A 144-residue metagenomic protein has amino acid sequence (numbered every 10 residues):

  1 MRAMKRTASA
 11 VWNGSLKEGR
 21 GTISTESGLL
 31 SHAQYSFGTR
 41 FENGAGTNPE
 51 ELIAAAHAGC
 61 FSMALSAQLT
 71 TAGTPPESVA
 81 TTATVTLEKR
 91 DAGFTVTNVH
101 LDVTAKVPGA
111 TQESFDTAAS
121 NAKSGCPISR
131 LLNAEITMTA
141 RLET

Functional and structural regions predicted by a protein language model:
M1-A55, S62-T144: Extended beta-strand/beta-hairpin segments
